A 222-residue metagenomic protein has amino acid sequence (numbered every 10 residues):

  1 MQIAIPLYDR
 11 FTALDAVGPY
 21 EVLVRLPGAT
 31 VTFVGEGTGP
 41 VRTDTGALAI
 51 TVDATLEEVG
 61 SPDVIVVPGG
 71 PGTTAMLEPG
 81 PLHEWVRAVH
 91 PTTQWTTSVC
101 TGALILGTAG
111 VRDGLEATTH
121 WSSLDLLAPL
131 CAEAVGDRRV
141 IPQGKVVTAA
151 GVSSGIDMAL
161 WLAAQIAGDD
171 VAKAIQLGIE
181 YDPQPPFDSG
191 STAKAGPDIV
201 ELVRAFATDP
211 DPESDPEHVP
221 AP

Functional and structural regions predicted by a protein language model:
M1-T96, A103-T108, G114, L124-L126 (+3 more regions): Extended, subdomain-level signal for the structured scaffold at the beginning of enzyme domains
A117: Anionic-ligand binding patches
K145-G151: A short glycine-threonine-serine/GTX helix/turn-capping micro-motif
